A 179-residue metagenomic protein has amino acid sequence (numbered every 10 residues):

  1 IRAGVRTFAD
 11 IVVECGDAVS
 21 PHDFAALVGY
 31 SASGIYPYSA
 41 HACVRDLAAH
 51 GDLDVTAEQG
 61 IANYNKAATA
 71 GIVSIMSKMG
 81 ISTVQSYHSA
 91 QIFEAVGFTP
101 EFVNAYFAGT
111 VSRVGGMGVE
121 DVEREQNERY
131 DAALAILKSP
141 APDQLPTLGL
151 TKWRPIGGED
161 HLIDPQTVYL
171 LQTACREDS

Functional and structural regions predicted by a protein language model:
R2-T7: Short helix-capping segments at alpha-helix termini
A9-C15, V28, I35-P37: Hydrophobic faces of well-ordered beta-strands that scaffold small-molecule active sites in alpha/beta enzyme cores
G16-D17, A32, S39-V44: Short, ordered loop/turn segments at secondary-structure junctions
A18-Y30: Catalytic cores of alpha/beta
D23-F24, G34, G51-S179: Flexible, glycine-rich loop/tail regions that form catalytic "lids" or insertion modules at the edges of active sites
C43-L53: Nucleotide/phosphate-binding sheet-loop regions of phosphoryl- and nucleotidyl-transfer enzymes
